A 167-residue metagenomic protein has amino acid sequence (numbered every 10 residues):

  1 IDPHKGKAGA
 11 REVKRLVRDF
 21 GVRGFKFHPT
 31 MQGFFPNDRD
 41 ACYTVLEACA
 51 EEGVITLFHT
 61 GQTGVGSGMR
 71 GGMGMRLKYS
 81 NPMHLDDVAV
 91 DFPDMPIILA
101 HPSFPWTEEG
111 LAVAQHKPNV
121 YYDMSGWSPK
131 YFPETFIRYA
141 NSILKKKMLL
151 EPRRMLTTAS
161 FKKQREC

Functional and structural regions predicted by a protein language model:
I1, T30-G33, G72-M73, I98 (+1 more regions): Conserved short-loop catalytic and cofactor-binding motifs
I1-S67, R76: Active-site gating/metal-coordination segments in enzymes
K5-G6, F35-R39, K78-N81, S103 (+1 more regions): A conditional alpha-helix N-cap/helix-loop micro-motif detector
A8-R11, N37-D40, M83, E109-A112 (+2 more regions): Generic recognition of short, well-ordered alpha-helical segments
R11-G21, T44-E52, D87-F92, L111-K117 (+1 more regions): Acidic (Asp/Glu)-rich catalytic clusters
T63-K78, K117-N119, Q164-C167: Active-site gating loops and adjacent loop-to-helix segments of metal-dependent hydrolytic enzymes
G68-H101, E109-G110: Aromatic-anchored, glycine/proline-accented short structural segments that stabilize local strand-turns or short
P96-I98, P102-C167: H/E-rich (His + Asp/Glu) clusters that bind or coordinate divalent metals
